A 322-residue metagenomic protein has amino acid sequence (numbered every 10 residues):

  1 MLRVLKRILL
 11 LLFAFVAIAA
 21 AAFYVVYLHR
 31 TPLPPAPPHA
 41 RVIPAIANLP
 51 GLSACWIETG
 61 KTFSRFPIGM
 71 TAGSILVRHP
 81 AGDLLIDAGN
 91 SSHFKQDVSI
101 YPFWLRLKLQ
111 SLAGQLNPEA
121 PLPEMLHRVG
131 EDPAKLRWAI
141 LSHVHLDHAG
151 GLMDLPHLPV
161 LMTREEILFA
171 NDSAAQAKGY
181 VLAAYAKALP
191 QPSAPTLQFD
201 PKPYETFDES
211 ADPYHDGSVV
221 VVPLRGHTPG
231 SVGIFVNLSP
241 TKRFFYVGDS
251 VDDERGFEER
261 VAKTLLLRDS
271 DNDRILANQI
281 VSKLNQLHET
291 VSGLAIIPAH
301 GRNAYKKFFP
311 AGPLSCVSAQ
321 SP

Functional and structural regions predicted by a protein language model:
K6-Q110, K283, T290: Zn-dependent metallo-beta-lactamase
H39-A45, N117-E131, K135, R164-P223 (+1 more regions): Metallo-beta-lactamase
W56-G69, G73-R78, L84, P201-S239: Core dinuclear metal-dependent hydrolase active-site scaffold
T59-G60, A88-S91, V144, H227-T228 (+2 more regions): Active-site metal-binding loops of divalent metal-dependent hydrolases
D83, P159, F245: Hydrophobic "anchor" residues on beta-strands that sit immediately upstream of conserved functional sites
S92, L109-L122, P240-P322: Cap/insert and terminal regions of metallo-dependent hydrolase folds
S99-M162: Active-site metal-binding motif and surrounding structural segment of the metallo-beta-lactamase
A139-A149, P223-S231, P298-R302: Histidine-centered catalytic micro-motifs
